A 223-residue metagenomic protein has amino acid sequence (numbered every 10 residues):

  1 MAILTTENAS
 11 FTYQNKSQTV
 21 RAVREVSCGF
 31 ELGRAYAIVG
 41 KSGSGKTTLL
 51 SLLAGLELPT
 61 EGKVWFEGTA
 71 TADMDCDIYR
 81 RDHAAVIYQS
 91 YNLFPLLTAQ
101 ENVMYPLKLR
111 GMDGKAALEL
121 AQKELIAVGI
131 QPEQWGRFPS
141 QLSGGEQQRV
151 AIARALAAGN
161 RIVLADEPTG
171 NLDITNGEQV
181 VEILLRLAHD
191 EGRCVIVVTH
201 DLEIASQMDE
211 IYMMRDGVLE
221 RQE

Functional and structural regions predicted by a protein language model:
A54: Helix-to-loop junction immediately C-terminal to a conserved catalytic motif
G62-T71: Conserved ABC transporter NBD signature motif
T71-A85: ABC ATPase NBD coupling module
L97-Y105: Short coil-to-helix segment of the ABC ATPase nucleotide-binding domain corresponding to the Q-loop/switch region
K115-E133: Conserved ABC ATPase "signature" region
F138-L142, E146-Q148: Conserved ABC ATPase signature
G159: Conserved catalytic motifs of ABC-family nucleotide-binding domains
